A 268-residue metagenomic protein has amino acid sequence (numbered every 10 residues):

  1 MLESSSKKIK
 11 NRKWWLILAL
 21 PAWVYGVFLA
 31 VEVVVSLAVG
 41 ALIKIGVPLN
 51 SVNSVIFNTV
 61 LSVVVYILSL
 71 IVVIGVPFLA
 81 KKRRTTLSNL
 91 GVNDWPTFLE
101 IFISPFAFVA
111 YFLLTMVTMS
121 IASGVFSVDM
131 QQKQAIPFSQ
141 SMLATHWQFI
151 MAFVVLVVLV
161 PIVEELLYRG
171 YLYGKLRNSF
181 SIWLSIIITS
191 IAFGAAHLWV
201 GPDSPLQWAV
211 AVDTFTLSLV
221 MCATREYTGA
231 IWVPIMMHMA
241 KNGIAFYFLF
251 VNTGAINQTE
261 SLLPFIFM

Functional and structural regions predicted by a protein language model:
M1-F102, V109-F112, M116, S120 (+2 more regions): N-terminal, membrane-interfacial amphipathic/helix-forming hydrophobic leader that caps and precedes the first
A19-W23, I103-A107, M151, V155-L156 (+1 more regions): Alpha-helical transmembrane segments of MFS and MFS-like solute carriers/permeases
K44-V52, V92, F126-Q131, L176-I186: Membrane interface segments of multi-pass transport proteins and intramembrane proteases
P48-V52, V60-V63, M130-Q132, E164 (+1 more regions): N-terminal start-of-chain detector that recognizes signal peptides and the immediate post-cleavage beginning
G91-D94, P105, T189, H238: A general structural motif at alpha-helix termini
T97, V128, Q132-I136: Alpha-helix initiation/capping motif
L113-M116, Q134, F138-M268: Transmembrane helix-loop-helix hairpins at the membrane interface of multi-pass integral membrane proteins
